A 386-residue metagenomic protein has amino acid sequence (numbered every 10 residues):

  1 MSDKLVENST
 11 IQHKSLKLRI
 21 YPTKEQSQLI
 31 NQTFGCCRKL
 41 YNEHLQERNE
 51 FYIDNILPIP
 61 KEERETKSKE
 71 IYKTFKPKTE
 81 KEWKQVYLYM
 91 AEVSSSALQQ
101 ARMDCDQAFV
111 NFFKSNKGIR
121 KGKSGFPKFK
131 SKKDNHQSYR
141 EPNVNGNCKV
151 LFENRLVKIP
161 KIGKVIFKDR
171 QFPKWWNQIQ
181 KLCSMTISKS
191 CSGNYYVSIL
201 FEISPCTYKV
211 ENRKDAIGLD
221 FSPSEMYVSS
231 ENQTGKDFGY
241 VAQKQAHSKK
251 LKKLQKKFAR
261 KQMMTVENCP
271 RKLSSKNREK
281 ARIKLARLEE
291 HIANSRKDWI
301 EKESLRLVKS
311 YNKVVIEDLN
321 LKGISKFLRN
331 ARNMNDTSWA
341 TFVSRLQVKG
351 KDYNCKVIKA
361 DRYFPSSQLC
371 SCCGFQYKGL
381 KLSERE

Functional and structural regions predicted by a protein language model:
M1-L98: Gly/serine-rich nucleotide phosphate-binding loop at the start of the catalytic core of nucleotide/ADP-ribose-handling
K4-N8, S184-I187, E202-Y208: Catalytic micro-motifs at enzyme active sites that drive phosphoryl/nucleotidyl and oxygen chemistry
K17-G35, L88-Q100, K272, E279 (+3 more regions): Generic amphipathic alpha-helical segments used as scaffolds and interaction surfaces in large, multi-domain proteins
R19, N147-K149, S184-I187, A216-G218 (+2 more regions): Short, surface-exposed charged micro-motifs
L45-Y52, F109, F113-R120, I203: Long, hydrophobic, amphipathic alpha-helical segments used as structural scaffolds
T66-C191: Acidic carboxylate diad motif detector
N177, C191-E386: Positively charged, helix-rich recognition surfaces that bind polyanionic ligands
